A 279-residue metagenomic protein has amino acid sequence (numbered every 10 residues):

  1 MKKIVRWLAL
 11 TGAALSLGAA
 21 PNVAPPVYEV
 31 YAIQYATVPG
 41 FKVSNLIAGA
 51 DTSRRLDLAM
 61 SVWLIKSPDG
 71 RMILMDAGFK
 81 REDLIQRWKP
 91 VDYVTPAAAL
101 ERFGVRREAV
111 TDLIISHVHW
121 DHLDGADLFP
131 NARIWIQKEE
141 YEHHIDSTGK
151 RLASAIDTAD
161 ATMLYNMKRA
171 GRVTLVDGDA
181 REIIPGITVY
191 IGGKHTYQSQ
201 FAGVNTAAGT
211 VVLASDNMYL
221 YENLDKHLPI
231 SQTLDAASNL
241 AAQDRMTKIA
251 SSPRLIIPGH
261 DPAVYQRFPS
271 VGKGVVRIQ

Functional and structural regions predicted by a protein language model:
M1-A9: Bacterial N-terminal signal peptides that target proteins for export
L10-A24: Bacterial Sec-dependent signal peptides at the C-terminal "C-region" and cleavage site
N22-P25, V94-A109, K138-I191, S238-P253: Metallo-beta-lactamase
E29-Q34, A50, L56-D57, V62-S67 (+3 more regions): Core dinuclear metal-dependent hydrolase active-site scaffold
Y35-A36, A77-F79, V118, E139-E140 (+3 more regions): Active-site metal-binding loops of divalent metal-dependent hydrolases
G40-V62, K66-D112: Pre-active-site segment of Zn-dependent metallo-hydrolases
P90-Y93, Y197-Q279: Cap/insert and terminal regions of metallo-dependent hydrolase folds
V110-D121: Metallo-beta-lactamase
